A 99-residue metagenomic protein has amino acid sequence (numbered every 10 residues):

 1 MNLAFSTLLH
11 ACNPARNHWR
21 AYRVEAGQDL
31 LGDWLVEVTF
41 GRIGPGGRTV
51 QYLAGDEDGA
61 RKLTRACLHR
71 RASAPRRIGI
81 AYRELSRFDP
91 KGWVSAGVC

Functional and structural regions predicted by a protein language model:
M1-W34: Short N-terminal "domain-start" leader segments that mark the transition from disordered tails or signal peptides into
L3-A4, T49, L53-G55: Secondary-structure boundary/capping motif
N17-Y22, S86-C99: A cross-kingdom feature marking charged/low-complexity
V24-V50: Short aromatic-glycine-(Arg/Gly/Cys) micro-motifs in beta-strand/loop hairpins
G46, A54-A72: A short, charged, amphipathic alpha-helix used as a generic interaction element across diverse proteins
K62, P75-R76, V98-C99: Catalytic cores of nucleic-acid ligases and guanylyltransferases
C67-P90: C-terminal structural segments of small proteins and small subunits
